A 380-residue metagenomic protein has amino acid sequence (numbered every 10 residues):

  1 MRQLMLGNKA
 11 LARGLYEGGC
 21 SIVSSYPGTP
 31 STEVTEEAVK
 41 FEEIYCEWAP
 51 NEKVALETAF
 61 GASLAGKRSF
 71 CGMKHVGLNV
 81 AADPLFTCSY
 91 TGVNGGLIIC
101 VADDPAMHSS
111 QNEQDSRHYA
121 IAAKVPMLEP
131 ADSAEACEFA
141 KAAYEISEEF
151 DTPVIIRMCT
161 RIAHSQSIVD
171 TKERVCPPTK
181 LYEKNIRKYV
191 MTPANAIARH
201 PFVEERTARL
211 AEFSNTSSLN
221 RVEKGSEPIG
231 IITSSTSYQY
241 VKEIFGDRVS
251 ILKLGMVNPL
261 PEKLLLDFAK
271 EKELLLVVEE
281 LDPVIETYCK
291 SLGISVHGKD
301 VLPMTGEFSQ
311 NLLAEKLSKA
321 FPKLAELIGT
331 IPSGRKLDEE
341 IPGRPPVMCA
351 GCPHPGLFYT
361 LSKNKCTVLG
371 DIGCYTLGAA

Functional and structural regions predicted by a protein language model:
M1-N8, A12, E17, P130-M348 (+2 more regions): Flexible, low-complexity linker and terminal segments
I22, T29-E148, F358-Y359, T367-A380: Thiamine diphosphate
S25-G28, R199: Selective for proline/serine-rich intrinsically disordered segments in cytosolic/nuclear regulatory regions
Y26, L219-G225, D371-G373: Short coil/turn segments at secondary-structure boundaries
P27, M73, K253-G255: Residue-level recognition of beta-strand->loop/alpha-helix junctions
